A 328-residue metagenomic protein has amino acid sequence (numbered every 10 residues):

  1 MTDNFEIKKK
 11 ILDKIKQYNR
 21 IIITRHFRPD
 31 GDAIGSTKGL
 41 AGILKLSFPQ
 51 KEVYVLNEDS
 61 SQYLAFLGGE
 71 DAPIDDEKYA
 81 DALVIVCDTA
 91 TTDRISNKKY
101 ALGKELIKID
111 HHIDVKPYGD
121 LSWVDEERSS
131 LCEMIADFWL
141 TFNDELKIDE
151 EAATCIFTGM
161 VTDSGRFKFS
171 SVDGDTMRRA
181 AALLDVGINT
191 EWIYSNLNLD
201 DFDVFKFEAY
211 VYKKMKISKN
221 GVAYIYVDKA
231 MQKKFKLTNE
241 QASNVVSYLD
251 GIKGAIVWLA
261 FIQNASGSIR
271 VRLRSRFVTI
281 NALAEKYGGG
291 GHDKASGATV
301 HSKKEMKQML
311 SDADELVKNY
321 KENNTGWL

Functional and structural regions predicted by a protein language model:
M1-K9, D93-I95, K99-L106, E127-I135: An acidic intrinsically disordered interaction segment
D3-F27, G31, G35-A65, I74-D81 (+1 more regions): Hydrophobic helix-and-loop "lid/oligomerization" segment in the mid-to-C-terminal part of catalytic domains
T24, R28, V86, K108-I109 (+1 more regions): Generic enzyme active-site microenvironment
G39-A41, A101-K104, V124-D125, R178: Glycine-rich, phosphate-binding/catalytic loops in enzymes
Q62-L121: Active-site cofactor/cluster-binding pocket
E70-I74, V124-E127, R276-F277: Short, hinge-like loop/turn segments at secondary-structure boundaries
E77-K78, K99-A101, V115-K116, I148-E150 (+3 more regions): Solvent-exposed alpha-helices and their adjacent loops that cap or buttress functional pockets in soluble metabolic
H112-R179: Short alpha-helices
